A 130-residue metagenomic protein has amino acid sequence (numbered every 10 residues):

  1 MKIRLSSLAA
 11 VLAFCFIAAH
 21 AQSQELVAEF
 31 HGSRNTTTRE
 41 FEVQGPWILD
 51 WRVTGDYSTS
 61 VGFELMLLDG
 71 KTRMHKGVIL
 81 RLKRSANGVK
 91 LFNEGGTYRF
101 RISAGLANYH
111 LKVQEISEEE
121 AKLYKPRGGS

Functional and structural regions predicted by a protein language model:
M1-A9: Bacterial N-terminal signal peptides that target proteins for export
A9-F16: Bacterial N-terminal signal peptides
A18-H20: Juxtamembrane cytosolic interface motif at the C-terminal end of transmembrane helices
Q22-S130: Acidic, Ser/Thr/Pro
